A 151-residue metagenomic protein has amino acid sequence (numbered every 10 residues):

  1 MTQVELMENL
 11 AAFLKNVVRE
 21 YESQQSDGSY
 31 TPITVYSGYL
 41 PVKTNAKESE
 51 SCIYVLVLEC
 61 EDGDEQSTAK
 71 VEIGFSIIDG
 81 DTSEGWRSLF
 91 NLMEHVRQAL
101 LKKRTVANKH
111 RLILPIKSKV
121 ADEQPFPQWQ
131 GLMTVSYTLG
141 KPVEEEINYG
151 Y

Functional and structural regions predicted by a protein language model:
M1-D64, N148-Y151: Small/polar-rich, solvent-exposed N-terminal microdomains that initiate assembly or binding
M1-V4, E8, S83, R87 (+2 more regions): Charge-dense, low-complexity intrinsically disordered segments
E20, I33, T44-K47, F90-E144 (+1 more regions): Acidic-leaning, charged glycine-interspersed low-complexity segments
E50-C52, T68-E72, Q128-T134: Broad gene-expression machinery/nucleic-acid interaction feature
Y54-D81: Active-site-adjacent structural patch at catalytic or cofactor/ligand-binding sites
D62-D64, I78-E84, T138-I147: Short, cysteine-centered beta-strand-loop-beta hairpins and adjacent loop/turn segments enriched in charged/polar
Q66, I78-Q98: Extracellular/virion structural assembly segments
